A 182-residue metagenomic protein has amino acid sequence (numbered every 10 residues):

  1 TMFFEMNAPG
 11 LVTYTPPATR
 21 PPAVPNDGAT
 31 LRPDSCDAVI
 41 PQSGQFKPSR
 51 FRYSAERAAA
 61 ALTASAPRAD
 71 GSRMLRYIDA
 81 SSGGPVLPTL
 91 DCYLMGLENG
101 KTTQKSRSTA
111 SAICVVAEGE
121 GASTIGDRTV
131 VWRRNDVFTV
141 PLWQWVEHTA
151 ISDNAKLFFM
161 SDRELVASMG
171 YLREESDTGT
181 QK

Functional and structural regions predicted by a protein language model:
T1, E5, T103-S106, S123-T124 (+3 more regions): Short beta-strand His + acidic residue motifs that chelate non-heme Fe in jelly-roll/DSBH and cupin folds
T1-P16, C114, S152-R173, T178-G179: A short hydrophobic beta-strand segment most commonly corresponding to one strand of the jelly-roll/cupin
Y14-T89, Y93, R173-D177, Q181-K182: A short, N-terminal "cap"/entry segment at the start of jelly-roll beta-barrel domains of the cupin/DSBH fold
S81, E98-K101: Short amphipathic, basic-aromatic surface patches that mediate peripheral association with negatively charged
S82, E120-G121, V137, W145 (+1 more regions): Short, glycine-/Ser/Thr-/acidic-enriched flexible segments
T89, L94-N99, S106-I125, S161: Short, conserved beta-strand element in jelly-roll/cupin
G126-W143: Short acidic-glycine-tyrosine-enriched beta hairpin
